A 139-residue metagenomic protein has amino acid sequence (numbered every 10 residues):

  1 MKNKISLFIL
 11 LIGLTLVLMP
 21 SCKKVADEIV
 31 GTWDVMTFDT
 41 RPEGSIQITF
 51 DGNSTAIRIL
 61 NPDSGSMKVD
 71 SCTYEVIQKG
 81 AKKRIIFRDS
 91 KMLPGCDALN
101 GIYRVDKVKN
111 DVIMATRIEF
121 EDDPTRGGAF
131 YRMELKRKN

Functional and structural regions predicted by a protein language model:
M1-I9: Bacterial N-terminal signal peptides that target proteins for export
I9-V17: Bacterial N-terminal signal peptides
M19-D34: N-terminal helix-cap/turn-to-beta initiation motif at the start of protein domains
G31-S54: Post-signal peptide N-terminal segment of mature Sec-exported envelope proteins
F38-E43, I59-E119: Contiguous, well-ordered beta-strand patches that form the walls/edges of small beta-barrel/beta-sandwich domains
P124-G128: Beta-sandwich strand segments
A129-N139: Short, low-complexity, Pro/Ser/Thr/Gly-rich segments in the mature regions of secreted, periplasmic
